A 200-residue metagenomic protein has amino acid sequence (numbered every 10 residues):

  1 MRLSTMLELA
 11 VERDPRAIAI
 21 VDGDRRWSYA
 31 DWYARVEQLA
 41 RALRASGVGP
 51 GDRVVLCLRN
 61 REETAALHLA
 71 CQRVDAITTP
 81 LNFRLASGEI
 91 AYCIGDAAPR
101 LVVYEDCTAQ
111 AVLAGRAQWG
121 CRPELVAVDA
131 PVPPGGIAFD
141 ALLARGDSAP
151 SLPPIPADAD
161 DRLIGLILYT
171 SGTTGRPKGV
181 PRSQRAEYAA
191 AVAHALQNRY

Functional and structural regions predicted by a protein language model:
L3, E8, R16-R61, A65-L69 (+3 more regions): Conserved AMP-binding/adenylate-forming core of the ANL superfamily
P15, V132, D147-Y169, R176 (+1 more regions): Conserved pre-ATP/AMP-binding loop-to-beta segment of ANL
S28-A30, G165-A189: Conserved AMP-binding A3 loop
Y33-Q38, V180-Y200: Conserved structural elements of the adenylate-forming
E37-R41, G95, C107, G175 (+1 more regions): Solvent-exposed alpha-helix faces
A45-S46, R73-A144: Structural core segment of the AMP-binding/adenylate-forming
V54, C71, V102, I164 (+1 more regions): Conserved S/T- and glycine-rich ATP-binding loop of Class I adenylate-forming
T64-Q72, T78, E187: Short hydrophobic alpha-helical segments of the AMP-binding
